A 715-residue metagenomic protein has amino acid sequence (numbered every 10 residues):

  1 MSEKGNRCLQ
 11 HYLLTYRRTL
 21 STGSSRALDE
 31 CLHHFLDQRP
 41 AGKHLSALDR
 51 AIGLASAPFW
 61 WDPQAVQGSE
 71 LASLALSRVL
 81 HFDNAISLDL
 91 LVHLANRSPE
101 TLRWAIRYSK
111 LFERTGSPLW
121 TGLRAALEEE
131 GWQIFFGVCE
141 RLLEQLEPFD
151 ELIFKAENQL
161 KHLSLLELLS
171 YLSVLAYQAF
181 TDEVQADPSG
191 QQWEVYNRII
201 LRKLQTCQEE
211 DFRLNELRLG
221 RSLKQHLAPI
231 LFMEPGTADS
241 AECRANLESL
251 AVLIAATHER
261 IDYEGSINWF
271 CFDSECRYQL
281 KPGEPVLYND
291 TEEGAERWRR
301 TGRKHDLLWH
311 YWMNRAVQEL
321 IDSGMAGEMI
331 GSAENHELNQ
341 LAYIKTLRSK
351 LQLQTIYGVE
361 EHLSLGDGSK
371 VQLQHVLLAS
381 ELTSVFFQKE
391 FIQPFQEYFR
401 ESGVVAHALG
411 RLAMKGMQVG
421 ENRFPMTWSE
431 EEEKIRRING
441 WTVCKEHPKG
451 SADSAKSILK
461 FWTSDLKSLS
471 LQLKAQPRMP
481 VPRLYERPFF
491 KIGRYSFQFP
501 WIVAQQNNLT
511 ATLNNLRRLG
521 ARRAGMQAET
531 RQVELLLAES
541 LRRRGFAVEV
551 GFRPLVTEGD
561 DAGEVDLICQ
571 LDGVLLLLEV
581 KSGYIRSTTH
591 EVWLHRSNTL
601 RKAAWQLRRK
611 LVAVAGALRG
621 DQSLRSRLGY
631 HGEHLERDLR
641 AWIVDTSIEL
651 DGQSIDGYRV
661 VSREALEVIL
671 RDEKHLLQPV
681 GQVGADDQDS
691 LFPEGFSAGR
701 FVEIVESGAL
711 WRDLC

Functional and structural regions predicted by a protein language model:
M1-A528, L535, R543, G620-R640 (+1 more regions): Acidic, metal-dependent phosphodiester-chemistry machinery of nucleic-acid enzymes
L541-D560: A short acidic/basic microdomain associated with nuclease active sites
V556-D560, I585-S587, L650-D651: Flexible loop/turn segments at secondary-structure boundaries
A562, G583-A617: Mg2+/Mn2+-dependent nuclease catalytic core
A562-Q570: Short acidic loop-to-beta-strand element that houses the catalytic metal-binding Asp/Glu of nuclease active sites
C569-S587: Active-site beta-strand-loop-beta-strand hairpin of nuclease catalytic cores that positions key catalytic residues
L577, A641-I643: Structural beta-sheet core signal
